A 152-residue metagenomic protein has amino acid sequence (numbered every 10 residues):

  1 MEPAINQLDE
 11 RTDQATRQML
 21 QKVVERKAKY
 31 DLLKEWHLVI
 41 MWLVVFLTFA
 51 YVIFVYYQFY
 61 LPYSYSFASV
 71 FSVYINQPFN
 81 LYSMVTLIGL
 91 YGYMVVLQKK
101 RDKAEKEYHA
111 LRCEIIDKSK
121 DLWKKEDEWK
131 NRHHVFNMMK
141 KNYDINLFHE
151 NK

Functional and structural regions predicted by a protein language model:
M1-V24: Short, charged cytosolic
V23-L38: Membrane interfacial helix-start motif at the N-side
K34-V96: Alpha-helical transmembrane segments and their immediate juxtamembrane boundary regions in integral membrane proteins
L97-H109: Juxtamembrane/interface segments at transmembrane-helix termini
A110-D144: Solvent-exposed, non-transmembrane helices and loops of integral membrane proteins
I145-K152: Short acidic DE-rich linear segments
